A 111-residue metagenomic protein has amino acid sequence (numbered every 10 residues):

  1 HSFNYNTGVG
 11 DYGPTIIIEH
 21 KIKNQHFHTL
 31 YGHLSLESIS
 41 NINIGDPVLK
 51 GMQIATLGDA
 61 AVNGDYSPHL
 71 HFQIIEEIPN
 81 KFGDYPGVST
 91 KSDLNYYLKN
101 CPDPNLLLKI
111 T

Functional and structural regions predicted by a protein language model:
H1-F3, L34, L57-A60, E77: Residue-level recognition of beta-strand microenvironments
H1-S35: Zn2+-dependent peptidoglycan hydrolase active-site motif and core
Y12, Y66-S67: Short acidic/glycine-enriched loop/turn segments that link adjacent beta-strands
I16, N24, N43, Y97-L98: Aromatic-residue detector
Q25-G51: Short histidine-centered loop motifs in beta-beta connectors
S40, D46-Q53, D59-V62, P68-T111: Acidic, glycine-rich catalytic/binding loops that coordinate metals and/or anionic ligands
